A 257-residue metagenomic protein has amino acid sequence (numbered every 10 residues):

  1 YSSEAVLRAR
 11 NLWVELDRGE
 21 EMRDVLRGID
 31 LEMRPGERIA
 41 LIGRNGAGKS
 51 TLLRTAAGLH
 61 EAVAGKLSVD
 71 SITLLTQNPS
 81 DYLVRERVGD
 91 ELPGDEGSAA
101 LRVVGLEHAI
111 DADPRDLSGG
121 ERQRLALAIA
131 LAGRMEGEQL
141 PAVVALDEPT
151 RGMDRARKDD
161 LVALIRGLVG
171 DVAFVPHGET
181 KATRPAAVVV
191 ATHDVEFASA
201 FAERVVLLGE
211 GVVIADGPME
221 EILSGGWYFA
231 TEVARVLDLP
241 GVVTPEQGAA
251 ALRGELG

Functional and structural regions predicted by a protein language model:
Y1-N11, F229-G257: ABC ATPase nucleotide-binding domains
A57: Helix-to-loop junction immediately C-terminal to a conserved catalytic motif
G97-A109, L131-A132: Conserved ABC ATPase "signature" region
D113, E148-P149: Walker B catalytic motif
D113-L117, E121: Conserved ABC ATPase signature
T192-H193: H-loop/switch region of ABC-family ATPase nucleotide-binding domains
A198-A200: A short, surface-exposed alpha-helical micro-motif characterized by mixed small hydrophobic and charged/polar residues
V212-V236: Conserved beta-strand-loop-alpha-helix hinge in the C-terminal portion of ABC ATPase nucleotide-binding domains
